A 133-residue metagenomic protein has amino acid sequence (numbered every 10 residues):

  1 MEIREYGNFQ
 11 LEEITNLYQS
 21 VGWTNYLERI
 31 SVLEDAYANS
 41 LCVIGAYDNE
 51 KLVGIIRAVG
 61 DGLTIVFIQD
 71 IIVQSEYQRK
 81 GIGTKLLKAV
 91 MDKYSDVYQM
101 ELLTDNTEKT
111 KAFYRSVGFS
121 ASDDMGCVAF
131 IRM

Functional and structural regions predicted by a protein language model:
M1-L27, M125: Short amphipathic alpha-helix that is part of the acyltransferase structural core
Y6, I71-V73: Hydrophobic adenine-recognition pocket in adenosine-nucleotide-binding enzymes
G22-V43: Active-site rim helix/loop that mediates acceptor-substrate recognition in acyltransferases
E34, L41-I56: Conserved beta-hairpin
G60-I68, D124: A conserved beta-turn-beta hairpin within the catalytic core of GNAT-like acetyltransferases that forms part
Y77, G81-L86: Conserved acetyl-CoA pyrophosphate-binding loop and the N-cap/start of the following alpha-helix in GNAT-like
T84, N106-R132: Conserved active-site alpha-helix within GNAT-family acetyltransferase domains
K93-D105: Conserved GNAT acetyl-CoA-binding A-motif
